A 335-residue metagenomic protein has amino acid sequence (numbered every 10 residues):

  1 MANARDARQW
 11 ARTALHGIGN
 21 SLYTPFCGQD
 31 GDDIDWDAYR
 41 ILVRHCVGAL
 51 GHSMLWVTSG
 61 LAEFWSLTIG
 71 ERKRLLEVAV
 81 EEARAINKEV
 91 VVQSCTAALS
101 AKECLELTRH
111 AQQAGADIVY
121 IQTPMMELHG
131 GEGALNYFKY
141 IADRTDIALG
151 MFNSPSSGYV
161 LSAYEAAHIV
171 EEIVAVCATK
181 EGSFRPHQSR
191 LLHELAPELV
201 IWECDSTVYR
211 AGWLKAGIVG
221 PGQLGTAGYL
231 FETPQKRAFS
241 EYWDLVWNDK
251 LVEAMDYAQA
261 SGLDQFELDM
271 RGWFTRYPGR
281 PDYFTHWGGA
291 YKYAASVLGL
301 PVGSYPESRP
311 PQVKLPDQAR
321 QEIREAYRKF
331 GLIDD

Functional and structural regions predicted by a protein language model:
A2-R8, A14, G19-C27, A49-H52 (+1 more regions): C-terminal alpha-helical cap/extension of soluble enzyme domains
A2-V160, C177, G331-D335: Active-site beta->alpha loop and helix N-cap motifs at the rims of alpha/beta catalytic domains
N20-S21, C46, W56, L61-F64 (+13 more regions): Long, contiguous hydrophobic alpha-helical segments, chiefly transmembrane helices and signal peptides
I34-D37, I41, G70, R74 (+8 more regions): Conserved active-site and cofactor/substrate-binding residues in soluble primary-metabolism enzymes
I41, R74, H168, E253-D256 (+1 more regions): Short, solvent-exposed alpha-helical surface patches in well-structured domains
S53-M54, V91-K102, P124-Y137, S157-A166 (+4 more regions): Hydrophobic transmembrane alpha-helix bundles
A85, Q113, E198, L214-K215 (+2 more regions): Residues at alpha-helix termini
Y140-R144, P155-W273: Catalytic alpha/beta core domains of metabolic enzymes, predominantly
